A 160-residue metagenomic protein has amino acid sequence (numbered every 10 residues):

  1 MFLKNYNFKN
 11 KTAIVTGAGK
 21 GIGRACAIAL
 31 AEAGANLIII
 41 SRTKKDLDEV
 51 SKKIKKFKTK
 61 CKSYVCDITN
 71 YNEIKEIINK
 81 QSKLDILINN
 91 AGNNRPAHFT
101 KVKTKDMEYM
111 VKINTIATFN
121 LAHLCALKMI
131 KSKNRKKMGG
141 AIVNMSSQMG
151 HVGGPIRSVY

Functional and structural regions predicted by a protein language model:
L3, V102, G153-Y160: Active-site loop-to-helix junction immediately N-terminal to the catalytic Tyr of the SDR YXXXK motif in Rossmann-fold
T12, G19-G21: Conserved glycine-rich cofactor-binding loop
A35-E49: Conserved glycine-rich Rossmann-like NAD(P)H-binding loop of the short-chain dehydrogenase/reductase
K45, Y64-E76, T104: The beta1-alpha1 cofactor-binding region of Rossmann-like NAD(H)/NADP(H)-dependent oxidoreductases
H98-F99, D106-E108: Substrate-binding pocket helix/loop in short-chain dehydrogenase/reductase
A122-H123: A short, exposed helix-loop element centered on a Lys and neighboring polar residues
S147: Residue(s) in the substrate-gating loop at a strand-loop-helix junction that position the organic substrate next
